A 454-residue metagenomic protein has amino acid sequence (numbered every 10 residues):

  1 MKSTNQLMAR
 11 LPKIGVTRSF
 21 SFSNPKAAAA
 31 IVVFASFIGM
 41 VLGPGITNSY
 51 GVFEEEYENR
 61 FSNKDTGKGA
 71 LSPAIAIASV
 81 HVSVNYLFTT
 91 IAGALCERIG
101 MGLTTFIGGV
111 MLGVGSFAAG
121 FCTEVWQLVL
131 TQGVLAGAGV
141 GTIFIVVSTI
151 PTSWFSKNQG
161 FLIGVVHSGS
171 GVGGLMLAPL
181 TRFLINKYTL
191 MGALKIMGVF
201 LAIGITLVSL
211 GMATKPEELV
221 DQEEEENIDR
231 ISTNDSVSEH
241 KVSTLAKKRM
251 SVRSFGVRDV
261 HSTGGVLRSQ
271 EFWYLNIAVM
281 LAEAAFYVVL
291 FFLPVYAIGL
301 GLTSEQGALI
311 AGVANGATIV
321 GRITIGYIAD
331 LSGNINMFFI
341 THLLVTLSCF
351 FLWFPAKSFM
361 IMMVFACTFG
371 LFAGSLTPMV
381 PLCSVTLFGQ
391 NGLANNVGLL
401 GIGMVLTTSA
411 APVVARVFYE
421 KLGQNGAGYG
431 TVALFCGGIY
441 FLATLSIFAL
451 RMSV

Functional and structural regions predicted by a protein language model:
M1-G45, E97, G211, E217-L219 (+1 more regions): Cytosolic juxtamembrane N-terminal segment immediately preceding the first transmembrane helix of multi-pass
F37, V41, L112-S116, W126-T142 (+3 more regions): Hydrophobic core of transmembrane alpha-helices in multi-pass small-molecule transporters, especially MFS/SLC-type
I46-Y57, A178, H261-Y327, N334-I335 (+3 more regions): Extracytoplasmic gate region of multi-pass secondary transporters
Y57, G133, V140-I163, S375-G389: Intracellular juxtamembrane helix-capping segments at the cytosolic ends of symmetry-related transmembrane helices
S62, G100, F121-T123, F155-S156 (+2 more regions): Helix-breaking motifs and short loop linkers at transmembrane-helix boundaries and internal kinks in secondary membrane
L87-Q127, A329, I335: Conserved MFS/SLC helix-loop-helix module at the cytosolic interface between two early adjacent transmembrane helices
N158, G169-V220: Helix-loop-helix hairpin linking two adjacent transmembrane segments in secondary transporters
A285-F286, L300-A308, G312-T386, N395-M404: C-terminal transmembrane helical hairpin of 12-TM major facilitator-type secondary transporters
